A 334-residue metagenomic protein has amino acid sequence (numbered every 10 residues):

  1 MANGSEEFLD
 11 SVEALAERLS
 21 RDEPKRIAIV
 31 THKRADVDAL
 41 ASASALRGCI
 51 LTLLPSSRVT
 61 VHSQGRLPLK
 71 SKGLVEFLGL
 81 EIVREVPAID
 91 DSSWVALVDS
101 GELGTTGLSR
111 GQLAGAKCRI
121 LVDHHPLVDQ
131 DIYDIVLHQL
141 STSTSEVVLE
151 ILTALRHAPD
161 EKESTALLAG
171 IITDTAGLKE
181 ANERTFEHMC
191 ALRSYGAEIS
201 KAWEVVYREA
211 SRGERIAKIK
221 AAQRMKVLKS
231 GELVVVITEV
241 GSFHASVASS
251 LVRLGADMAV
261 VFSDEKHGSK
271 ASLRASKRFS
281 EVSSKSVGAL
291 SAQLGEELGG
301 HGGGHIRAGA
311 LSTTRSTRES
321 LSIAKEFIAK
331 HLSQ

Functional and structural regions predicted by a protein language model:
M1-P24: Positively charged, low-complexity intrinsically disordered leader regions
R21-D22, I172-H244, V252-L254: Glycine-rich, Lys/Arg-enriched anion-binding loops that position phosphate/diphosphate groups for phosphoryl
D22-D90: Anionic-ligand anchoring segments at beta-strand to alpha-helix junctions in alpha/beta enzyme folds, i.e., glycine
D36, L46, A96, D123 (+4 more regions): Divalent metal-coordination and catalytic microenvironments
V37-A43, L103-G107, A245: Short glycine/serine/threonine-rich phosphate/pyrophosphate-binding segments that cradle anionic phosphate groups
G73-D134: Active-site cofactor/cluster-binding pocket
V122-A191, G288: Short alpha-helices
E239-Q334: Glycine-rich, acidic loop segments that terminate in or are immediately followed by a histidine
